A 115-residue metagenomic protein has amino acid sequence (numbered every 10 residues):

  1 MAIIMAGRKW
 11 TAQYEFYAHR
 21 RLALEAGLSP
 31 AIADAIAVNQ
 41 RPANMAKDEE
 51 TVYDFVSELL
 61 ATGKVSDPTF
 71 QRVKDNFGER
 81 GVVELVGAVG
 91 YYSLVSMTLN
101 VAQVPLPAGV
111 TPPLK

Functional and structural regions predicted by a protein language model:
M1-K115: Hydrophobic alpha-helical segments
